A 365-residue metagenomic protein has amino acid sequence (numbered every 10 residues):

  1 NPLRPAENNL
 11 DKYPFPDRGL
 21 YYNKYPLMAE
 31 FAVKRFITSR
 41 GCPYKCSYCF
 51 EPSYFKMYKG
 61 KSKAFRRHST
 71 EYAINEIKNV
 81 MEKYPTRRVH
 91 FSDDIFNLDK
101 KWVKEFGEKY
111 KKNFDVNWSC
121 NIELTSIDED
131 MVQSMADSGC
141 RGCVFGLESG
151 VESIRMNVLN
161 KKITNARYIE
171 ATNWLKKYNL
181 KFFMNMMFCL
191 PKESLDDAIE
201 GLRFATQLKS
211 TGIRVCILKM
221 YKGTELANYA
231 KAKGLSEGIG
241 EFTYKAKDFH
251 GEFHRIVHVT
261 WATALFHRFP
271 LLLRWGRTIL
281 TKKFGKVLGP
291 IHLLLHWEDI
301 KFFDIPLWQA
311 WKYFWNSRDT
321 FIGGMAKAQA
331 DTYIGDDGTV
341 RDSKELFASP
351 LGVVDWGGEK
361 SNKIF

Functional and structural regions predicted by a protein language model:
N1-N9, I217-K219, G223: Glycine-rich beta-alpha loop elements in corrinoid/cobalamin-binding modules across cobalamin-dependent enzymes
D11-F183, R203: Radical SAM [4Fe-4S] cluster-binding motif and immediate context
I95, E123, G150-R155, L159-N160 (+3 more regions): Conserved strand-turn element in the central/C-terminal portion of the radical SAM core barrel that lines
V103, A198, A227: Histidine/acidic-residue-rich catalytic or RNA/ligand-binding cores of hydrolases and nuclease-related proteins
M131, K192-T206: Catalytic cores of alpha/beta
F182, G212-V215, P270-L273: Bilobed periplasmic-binding protein-like "clamshell/Venus-flytrap" ligand-binding domains
F204-S210, L218-G223, A227, K233-L235: C-terminal, active-site-flanking charged/polar segments
E225-K231, G238-F365: Radical SAM enzyme core and accessory elements
